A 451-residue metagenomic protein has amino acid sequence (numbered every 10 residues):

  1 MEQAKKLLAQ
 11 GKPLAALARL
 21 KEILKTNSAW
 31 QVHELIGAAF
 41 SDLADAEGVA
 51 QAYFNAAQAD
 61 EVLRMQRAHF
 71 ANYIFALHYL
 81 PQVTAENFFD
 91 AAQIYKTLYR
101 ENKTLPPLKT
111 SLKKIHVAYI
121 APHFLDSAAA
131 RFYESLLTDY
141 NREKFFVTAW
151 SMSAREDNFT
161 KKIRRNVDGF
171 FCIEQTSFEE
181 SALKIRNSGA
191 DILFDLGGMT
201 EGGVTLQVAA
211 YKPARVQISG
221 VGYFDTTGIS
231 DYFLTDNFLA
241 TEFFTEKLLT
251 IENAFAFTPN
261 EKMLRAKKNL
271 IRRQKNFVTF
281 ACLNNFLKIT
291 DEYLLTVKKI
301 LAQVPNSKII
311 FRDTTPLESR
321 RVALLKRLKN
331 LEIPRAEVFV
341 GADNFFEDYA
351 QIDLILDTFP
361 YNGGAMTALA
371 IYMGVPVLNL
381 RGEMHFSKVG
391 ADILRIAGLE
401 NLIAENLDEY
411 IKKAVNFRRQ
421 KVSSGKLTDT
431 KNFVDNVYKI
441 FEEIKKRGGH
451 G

Functional and structural regions predicted by a protein language model:
M1-F277, N285, L295, N330-L331 (+5 more regions): Alpha-helical solenoid repeat scaffolds of the TPR/TPR-like class and their adjacent stem/linker regions that mediate
T148, I310, L378: Conserved beta-strand positions in the Rossmann-like core of class I SAM-dependent methyltransferases
S151-R155, I309-V322: Glycosyltransferase donor-sugar binding loop
G197, D357-G363, R381: Short Ser/Thr-rich beta->loop micro-motif in glycosyltransferases that lines and helps position the nucleotide-sugar
F346, G364-T367, M384-L394: Short glycine/proline-enriched, acidic/aromatic patches that form the donor-sugar handling elements
L356, A370: Donor-sugar nucleotide-binding helix/loop cap in glycosyltransferases
P376-H385: Short hydrophobic beta-strand element within catalytic cores of glycosyltransferases and related nucleotide-activated
